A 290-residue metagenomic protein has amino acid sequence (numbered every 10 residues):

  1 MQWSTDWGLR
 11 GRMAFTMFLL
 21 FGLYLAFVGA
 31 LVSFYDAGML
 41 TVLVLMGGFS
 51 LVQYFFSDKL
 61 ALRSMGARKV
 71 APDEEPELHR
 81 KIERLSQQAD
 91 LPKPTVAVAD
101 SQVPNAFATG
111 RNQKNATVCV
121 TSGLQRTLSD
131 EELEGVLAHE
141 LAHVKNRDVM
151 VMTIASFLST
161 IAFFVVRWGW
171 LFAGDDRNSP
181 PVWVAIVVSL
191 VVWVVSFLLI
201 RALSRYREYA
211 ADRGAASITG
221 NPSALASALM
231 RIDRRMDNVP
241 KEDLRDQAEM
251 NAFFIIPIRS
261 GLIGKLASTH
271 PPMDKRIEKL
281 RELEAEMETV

Functional and structural regions predicted by a protein language model:
M1-F107, A155-Y209, D233-D237, A285-V290: Hydrophobic or amphipathic, alpha-helical segments that drive membrane association/targeting
M1-W7, V118, L137-L141: Cytosolic juxtamembrane N-terminal segments of multi-pass membrane proteins
D58, I82, V120, G135-H143 (+2 more regions): Active-site recognition of the HExxH zinc-binding catalytic motif
A67, A106-D130, G261: Active-site scaffold of zinc-dependent metalloenzymes
V70, S122-G135, L199, R205: Short pre-active-site segment immediately N-terminal to the catalytic Zn-binding motif
E77, E132, T153, Y206 (+3 more regions): Alpha-helix N-cap and coil->helix boundary residues
L91-N115, A216-V290: Active-site-proximal gating segments in proteases and membrane effectors
L141-F157, P222-S223: Catalytic Zn2+-binding segment of zinc metalloproteases
